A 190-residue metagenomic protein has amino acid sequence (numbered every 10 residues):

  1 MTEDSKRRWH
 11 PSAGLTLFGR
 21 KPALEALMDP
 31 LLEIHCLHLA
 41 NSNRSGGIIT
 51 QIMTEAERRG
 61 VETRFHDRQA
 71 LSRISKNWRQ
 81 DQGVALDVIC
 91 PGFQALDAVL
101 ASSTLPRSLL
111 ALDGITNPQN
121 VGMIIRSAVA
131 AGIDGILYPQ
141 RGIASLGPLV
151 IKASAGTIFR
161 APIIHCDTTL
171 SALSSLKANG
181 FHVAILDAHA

Functional and structural regions predicted by a protein language model:
M1-L100: N-terminal positively charged helical leader segments and presequences
L39, G47-I49, V61, S102-A190: RNA substrate-binding interface of SAM-dependent RNA methyltransferases
